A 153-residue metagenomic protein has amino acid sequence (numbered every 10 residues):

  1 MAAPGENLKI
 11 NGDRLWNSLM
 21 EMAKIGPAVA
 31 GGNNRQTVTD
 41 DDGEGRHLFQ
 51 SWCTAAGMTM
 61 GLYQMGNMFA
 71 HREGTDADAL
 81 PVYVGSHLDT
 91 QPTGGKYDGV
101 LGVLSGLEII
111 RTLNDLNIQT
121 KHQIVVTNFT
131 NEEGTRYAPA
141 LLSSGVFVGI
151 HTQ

Functional and structural regions predicted by a protein language model:
A2-T39: N-terminal capping segment at the start of a domain
R14-A28, G45, M60, A77-V82: N-terminal glycine-rich anion-binding loops that anchor highly charged ligand groups
M22, V84, T93-E132: Alpha-helical metal-binding/catalytic segments enriched in His/Glu/Asp
A28-E73: A non-catalytic alpha/beta surface segment that caps or lines the substrate-entry region of metallo-dependent hydrolase
A56, M68-L101, G106: Catalytic-core environment of secreted peptidases
G95-K96, G134-L142: Short acidic, glycine/serine/threonine-rich loops at helix termini
I124, P139, S143-Q153: A glycine-rich helix N-cap at a beta->alpha junction
